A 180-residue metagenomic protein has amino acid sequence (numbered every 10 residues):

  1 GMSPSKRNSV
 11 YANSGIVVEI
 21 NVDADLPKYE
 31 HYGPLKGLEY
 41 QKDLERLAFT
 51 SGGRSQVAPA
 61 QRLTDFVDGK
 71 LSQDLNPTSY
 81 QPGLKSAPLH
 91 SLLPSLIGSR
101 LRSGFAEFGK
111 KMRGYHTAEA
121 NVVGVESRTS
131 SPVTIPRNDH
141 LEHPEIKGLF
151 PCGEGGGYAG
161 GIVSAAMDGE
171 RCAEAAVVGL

Functional and structural regions predicted by a protein language model:
G1-P88: An anion/pyrophosphate-binding glycine-rich loop and adjacent beta-alpha core in soluble alpha-beta enzymes
S5, A24-L26, N76, K147-G148 (+2 more regions): Glycine- and aromatic-enriched mobile tails/lids
V67, L71, F105-H116, A173-L180: Structural signal for hydrophobic packing residues in well-ordered secondary-structure cores of soluble enzyme domains
D68-S72, S127-S130, N138-H140, V163 (+1 more regions): Short capping/connector residues at structural and topological boundaries
L84-A159: A glycine-rich dinucleotide-binding beta-alpha-beta segment and adjacent secondary-structure elements that constitute
G153-G179: A conserved FAD-binding loop/helix module that cradles the flavin
